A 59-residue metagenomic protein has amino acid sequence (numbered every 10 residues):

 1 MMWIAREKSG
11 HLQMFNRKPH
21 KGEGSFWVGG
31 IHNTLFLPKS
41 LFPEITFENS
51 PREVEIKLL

Functional and structural regions predicted by a protein language model:
M2-E7: A short beta-strand micro-motif
H11-K21: Short, surface-exposed terminal/edge motifs of secreted or surface/virion proteins that either
E23-L59: Low-complexity intrinsically disordered segments
